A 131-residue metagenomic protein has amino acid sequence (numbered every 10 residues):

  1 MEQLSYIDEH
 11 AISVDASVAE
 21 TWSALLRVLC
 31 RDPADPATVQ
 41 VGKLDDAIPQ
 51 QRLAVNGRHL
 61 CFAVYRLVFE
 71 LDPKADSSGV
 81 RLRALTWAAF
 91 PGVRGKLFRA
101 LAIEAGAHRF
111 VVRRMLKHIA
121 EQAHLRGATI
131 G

Functional and structural regions predicted by a protein language model:
M1-T38: Hydrophobic ligand-binding cavity/cleft-lining segments
L4-Y6, A63, V111: Short, glycine/acidic-rich beta->alpha junctions
L4-Y6, F90-R99: A short small-residue
T21-L25, A84, I119: Hydrophobic pocket/interface hotspot
S23, V64, P91-V93: Intrinsically disordered, low-complexity acidic/polar segments
P33-R81, W87-A89: Hydrophobic-ligand binding "helix-grip"
R94-G131: A conserved amphipathic terminal alpha-helix motif
